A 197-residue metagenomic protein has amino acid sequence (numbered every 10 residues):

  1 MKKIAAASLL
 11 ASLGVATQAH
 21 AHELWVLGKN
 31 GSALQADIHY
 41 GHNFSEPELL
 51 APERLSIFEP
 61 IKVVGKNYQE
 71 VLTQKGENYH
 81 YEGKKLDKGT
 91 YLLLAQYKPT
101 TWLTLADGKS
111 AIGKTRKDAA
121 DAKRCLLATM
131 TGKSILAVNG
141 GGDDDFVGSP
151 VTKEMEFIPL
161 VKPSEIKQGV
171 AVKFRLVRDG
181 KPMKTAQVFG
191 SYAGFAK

Functional and structural regions predicted by a protein language model:
M1-A19: Gram-negative bacterial Sec-dependent N-terminal signal peptides
A21-A33, G113-K173, V177-A186, Y192-A196: Beta-strand-rich domain onsets/edges
K29-S56: N-terminal targeting signals for Sec/Tat export/insertion, comprising classic cleavable signal peptides
L49-E59, K181-V188: Short flexible loop/turn segments that cap and initiate beta-strands
I57-N67, Q187-K197: Short amphipathic beta-strand segments in non-cytosolic proteins
N78-K85: Exposed aromatic-hydrophobic patches
D87-L93: Exposed beta-strand face motif in extracellular beta-rich ectodomains
K98-A106: Short acidic/polar inter-strand loop motif in beta-rich domains
